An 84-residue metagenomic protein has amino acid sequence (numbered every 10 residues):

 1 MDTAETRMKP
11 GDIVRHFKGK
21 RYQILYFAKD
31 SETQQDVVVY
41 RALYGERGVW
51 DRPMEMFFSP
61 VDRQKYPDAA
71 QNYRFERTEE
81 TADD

Functional and structural regions predicted by a protein language model:
M1-D84: Mixed-charge, low-complexity intrinsically disordered regions
